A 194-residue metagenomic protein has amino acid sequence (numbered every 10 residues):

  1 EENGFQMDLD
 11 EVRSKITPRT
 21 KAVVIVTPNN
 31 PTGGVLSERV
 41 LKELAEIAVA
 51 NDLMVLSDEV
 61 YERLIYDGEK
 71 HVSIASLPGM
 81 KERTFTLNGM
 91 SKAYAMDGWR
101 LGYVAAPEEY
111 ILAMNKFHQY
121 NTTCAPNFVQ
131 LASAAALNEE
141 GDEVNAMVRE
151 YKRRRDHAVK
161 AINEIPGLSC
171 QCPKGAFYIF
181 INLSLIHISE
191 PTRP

Functional and structural regions predicted by a protein language model:
E2-D67: Active-site phosphate-binding strand-loop segment of PLP-dependent enzymes
V23, N30, D58, I74 (+5 more regions): Generic structural signal for small/hydrophobic residues in well-ordered secondary structure, especially within
A48, I162-N163: A generic structural signal for well-ordered alpha-helical segments
L77-A113, A125-F128: Active-site PLP attachment segment
M114-H118, L137-V159: Structural signature of PLP-dependent enzymes
Q119-P126, L168-S169: Glycine/threonine-rich helix-loop capping motifs at alpha-helix boundaries
A134, E150-V159, C170-L183: Conserved glycine-rich beta-strand-loop-beta hairpin in the small C-terminal domain of fold type I
L183-P194: Residue-level detector of conserved catalytic or cofactor/ligand-binding positions in enzyme active sites
